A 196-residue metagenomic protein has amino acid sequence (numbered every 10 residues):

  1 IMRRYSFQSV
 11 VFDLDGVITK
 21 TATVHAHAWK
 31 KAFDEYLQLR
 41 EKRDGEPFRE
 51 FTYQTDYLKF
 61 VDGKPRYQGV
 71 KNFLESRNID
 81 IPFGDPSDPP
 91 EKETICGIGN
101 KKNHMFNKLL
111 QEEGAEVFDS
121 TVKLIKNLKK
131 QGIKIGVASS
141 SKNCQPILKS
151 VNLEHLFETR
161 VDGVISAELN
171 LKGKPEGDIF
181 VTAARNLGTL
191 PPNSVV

Functional and structural regions predicted by a protein language model:
R4-D119: N-terminal helical cap/lid subdomain that shapes the substrate entry/recognition surface in HAD-like hydrolases
W29, T121-V151: Substrate-recognition element of Asp-dependent hydrolases with the DxDx(T/V) motif
D34, E75, K129, K149 (+1 more regions): Short polybasic/polar patches that bind polyanions
G69, S120-L124, I179-T182: Well-ordered alpha-helical segments embedded in enzymatic catalytic cores
E116, I133, K142-V195: Substrate-recognition "cap/lid" segment bordering the active-site pocket of phosphatases
